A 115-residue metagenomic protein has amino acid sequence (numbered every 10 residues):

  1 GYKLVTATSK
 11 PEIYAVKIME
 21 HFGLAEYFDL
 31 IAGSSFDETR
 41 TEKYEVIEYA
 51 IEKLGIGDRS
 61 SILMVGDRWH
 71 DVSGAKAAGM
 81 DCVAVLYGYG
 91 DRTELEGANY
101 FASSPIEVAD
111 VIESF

Functional and structural regions predicted by a protein language model:
G1-M19: Substrate-recognition element of Asp-dependent hydrolases with the DxDx(T/V) motif
Y14-K17, G74, E94, D110-V111: Phosphate- and divalent-cation-binding pockets in alpha/beta enzyme and binding domains that engage nucleotide-derived
G23-A32, T93-I112: Structural recognition of alpha->loop->beta junctions
A25-R40, S61: A short, structured active-site edge motif that brings together acidic residues
E42-V72: Conserved Lys-Pro-Asp/Glu-containing loop-to-beta segment of HAD-superfamily phosphomonoesterases, centered on
M64-A102: Acidic, Mg2+-coordinating phosphoryl-transfer loop and its flanking beta/alpha structural elements, shared across
